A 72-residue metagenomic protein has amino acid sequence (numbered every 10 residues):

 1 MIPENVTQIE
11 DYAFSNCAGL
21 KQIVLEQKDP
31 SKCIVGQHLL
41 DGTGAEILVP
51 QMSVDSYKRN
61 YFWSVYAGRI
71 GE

Functional and structural regions predicted by a protein language model:
M1-Q8, C17-C33, T43-S53, A67-E72: Structural signature of tandem-repeat unit edges
N60-Y66: Helix-loop-beta element that forms the nucleotide-linked donor phosphate-binding surface in glycosyltransferases
